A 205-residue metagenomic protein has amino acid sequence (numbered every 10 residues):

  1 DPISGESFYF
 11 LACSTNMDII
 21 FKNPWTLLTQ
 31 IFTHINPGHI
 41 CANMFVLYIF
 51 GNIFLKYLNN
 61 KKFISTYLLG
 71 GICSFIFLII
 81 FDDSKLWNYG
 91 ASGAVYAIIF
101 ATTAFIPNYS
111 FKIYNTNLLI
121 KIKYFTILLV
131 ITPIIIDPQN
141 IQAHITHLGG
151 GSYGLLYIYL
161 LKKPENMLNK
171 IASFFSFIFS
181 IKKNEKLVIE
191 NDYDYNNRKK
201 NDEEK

Functional and structural regions predicted by a protein language model:
D1-Y89, I135-T146, Y159: N-terminal TM1-TM2 helical hairpin plus the immediately adjacent luminal interfacial "cap"
C41, A91-I99, I145-S152: Membrane-embedded alpha-helical segments of multi-pass membrane proteins, especially the transmembrane helices
G51, F100-F105, Y153-K162: Hydrophobic transmembrane alpha-helices
K56-Y57, F105-L118, K162-L168: Alpha-helical transmembrane bundle and helix-membrane interface signal in multi-pass integral membrane proteins
K61-L69, G90-V95, T116-Y124: Cytoplasmic-side transmembrane-helix entry/capping segments in multi-pass membrane proteins
I122-I134: Hydrophobic membrane-spanning alpha-helices of multi-pass integral membrane proteins
T132-K205: C-terminal transmembrane module of polytopic alpha-helical membrane proteins
